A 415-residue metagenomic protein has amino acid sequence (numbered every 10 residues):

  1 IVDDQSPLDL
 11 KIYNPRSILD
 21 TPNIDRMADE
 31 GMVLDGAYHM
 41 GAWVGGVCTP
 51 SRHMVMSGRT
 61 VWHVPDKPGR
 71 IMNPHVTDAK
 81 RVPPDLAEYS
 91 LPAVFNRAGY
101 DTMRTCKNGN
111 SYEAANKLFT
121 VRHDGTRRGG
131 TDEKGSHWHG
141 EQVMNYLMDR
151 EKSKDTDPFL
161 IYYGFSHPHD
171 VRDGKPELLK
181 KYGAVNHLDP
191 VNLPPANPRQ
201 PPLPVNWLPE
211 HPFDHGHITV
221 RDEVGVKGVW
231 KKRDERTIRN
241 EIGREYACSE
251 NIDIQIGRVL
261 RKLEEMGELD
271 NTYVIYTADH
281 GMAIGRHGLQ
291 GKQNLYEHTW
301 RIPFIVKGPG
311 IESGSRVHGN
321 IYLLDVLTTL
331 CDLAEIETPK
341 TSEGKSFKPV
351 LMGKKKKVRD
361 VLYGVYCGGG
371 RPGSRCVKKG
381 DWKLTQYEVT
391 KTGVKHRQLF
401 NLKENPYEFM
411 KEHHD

Functional and structural regions predicted by a protein language model:
V2-I18, R26, A42, T126-E133 (+5 more regions): Active-site-proximal cap/lid insertion segments
I12-S17, V33-M56, K67-P68, R104-A115 (+5 more regions): Short, solvent-exposed turn/loop segments enriched in Gly/Ser/Thr/Pro and often Arg
T21-P22, V55, K107, D270-T272 (+2 more regions): Polar, surface-exposed loop/tail segments that function as active-site lids or cofactor/substrate-recognition elements
A28-V33, H39, S57, N96-Y100 (+5 more regions): Sec-exported extracytoplasmic/periplasmic mature domains
E30-D35, R97-M103, K154-I161, L269-V274 (+2 more regions): Loop/turn elements at helix/coil->beta-strand transitions in domains of secreted/extracellular proteins
P50-T156, V171-P176, K354: Catalytic-site neighborhoods of secreted/periplasmic enzymes that process anionic sulfate/phosphate groups
R52-H53, R301-F304, D360, R375 (+1 more regions): Small-molecule pocket liners
N110, Y296-T299, V365-H414: C-terminal, low-complexity/hydrophilic appendages and adjacent surface loops of extracellular/periplasmic anionic
